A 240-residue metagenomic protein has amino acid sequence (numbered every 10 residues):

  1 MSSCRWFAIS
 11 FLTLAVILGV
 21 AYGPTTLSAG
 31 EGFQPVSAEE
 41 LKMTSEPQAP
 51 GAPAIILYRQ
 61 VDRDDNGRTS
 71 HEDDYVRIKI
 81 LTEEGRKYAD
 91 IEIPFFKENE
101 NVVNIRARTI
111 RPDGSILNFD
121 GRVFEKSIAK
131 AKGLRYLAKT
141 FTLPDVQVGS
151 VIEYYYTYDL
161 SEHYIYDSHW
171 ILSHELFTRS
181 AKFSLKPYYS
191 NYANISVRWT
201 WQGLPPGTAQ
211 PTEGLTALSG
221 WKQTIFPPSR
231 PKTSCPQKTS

Functional and structural regions predicted by a protein language model:
M1-R5: N-terminal secretory signal peptides that target proteins for export/translocation
I9-A21: Bacterial N-terminal signal peptides
V16, T26-L27: Cleavable N-terminal signal peptides
L27-S240: Beta-strand-rich, non-transmembrane domain signature
